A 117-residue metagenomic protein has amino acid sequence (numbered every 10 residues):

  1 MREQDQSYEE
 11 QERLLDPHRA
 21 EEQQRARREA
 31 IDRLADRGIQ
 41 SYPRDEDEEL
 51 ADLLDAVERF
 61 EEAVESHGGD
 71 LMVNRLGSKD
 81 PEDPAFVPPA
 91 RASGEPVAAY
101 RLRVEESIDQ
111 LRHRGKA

Functional and structural regions predicted by a protein language model:
R2-D45: Short terminal alpha-helical segments
E10, F86-V87: Short, charged, low-complexity loops and linkers
R28-E82: Amphipathic alpha-helical interaction modules
V87-S93: A short, exposed loop/beta-hairpin motif centered on an aromatic-Gly-Thr core
L102-A117: Short, charged, intrinsically disordered terminal tails
